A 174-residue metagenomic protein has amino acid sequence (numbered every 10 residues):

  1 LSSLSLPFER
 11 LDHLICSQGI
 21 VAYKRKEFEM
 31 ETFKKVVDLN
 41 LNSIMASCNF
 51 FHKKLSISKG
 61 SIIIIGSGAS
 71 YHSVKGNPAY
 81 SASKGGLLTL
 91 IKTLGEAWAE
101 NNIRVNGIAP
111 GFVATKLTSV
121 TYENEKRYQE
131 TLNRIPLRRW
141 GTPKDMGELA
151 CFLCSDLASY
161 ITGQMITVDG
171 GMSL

Functional and structural regions predicted by a protein language model:
S17-Y23, G171: Conserved NAD(P)H cofactor-binding loop of Rossmann-fold oxidoreductase domains
K24-V37, T131: Substrate-binding pocket helix/loop in short-chain dehydrogenase/reductase
C48, S83, I91: Active-site helix of classical SDR
S67: Residue(s) in the substrate-gating loop at a strand-loop-helix junction that position the organic substrate next
S73-S81, T93: Active-site loop-to-helix junction immediately N-terminal to the catalytic Tyr of the SDR YXXXK motif in Rossmann-fold
A99, R104, I161-G163: Short, small/polar-rich loop/turn modules that mediate ligand/substrate recognition or access, typified
G107, Q129-I161, G170: C-terminal helical subdomain
